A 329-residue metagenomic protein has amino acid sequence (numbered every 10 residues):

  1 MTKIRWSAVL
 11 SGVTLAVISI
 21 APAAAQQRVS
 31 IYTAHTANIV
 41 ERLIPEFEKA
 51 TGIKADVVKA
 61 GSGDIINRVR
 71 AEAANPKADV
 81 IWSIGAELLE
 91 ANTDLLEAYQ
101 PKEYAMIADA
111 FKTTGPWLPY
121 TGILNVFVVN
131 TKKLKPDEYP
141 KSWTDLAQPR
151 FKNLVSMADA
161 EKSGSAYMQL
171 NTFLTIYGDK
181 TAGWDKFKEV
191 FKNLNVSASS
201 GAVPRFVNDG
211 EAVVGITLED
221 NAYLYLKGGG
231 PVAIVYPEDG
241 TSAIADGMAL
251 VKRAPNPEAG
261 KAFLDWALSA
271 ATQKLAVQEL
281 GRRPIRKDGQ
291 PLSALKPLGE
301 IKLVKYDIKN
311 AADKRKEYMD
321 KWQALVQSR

Functional and structural regions predicted by a protein language model:
Q27-L43, V58, D246: Extracytoplasmic "Venus flytrap"
A34-E41, G63-D64, R70, K77-E211: Extracytoplasmic ligand-binding site segments that recognize negatively charged/polar headgroups
E87-N92, N208, V213-P231: A ligand-binding cleft/hinge motif common to bilobed small-molecule-binding domains
L96-M106, W117-L118, T144-A147, V214 (+3 more regions): Short beta-strand->loop
D109, K186-V190, N195-V196, G228-P257 (+1 more regions): Periplasmic-binding protein-like
V126-K133, N171-L174, A245-N256, L275-A276: A bilobed periplasmic-binding-protein/Venus flytrap-type ligand-binding module shared by bacterial periplasmic
K180-A182, P284-R329: An extracytoplasmic/periplasmic, membrane-proximal ligand-sensing/linker region
V251-D307: Mature extracytoplasmic/periplasmic domains
